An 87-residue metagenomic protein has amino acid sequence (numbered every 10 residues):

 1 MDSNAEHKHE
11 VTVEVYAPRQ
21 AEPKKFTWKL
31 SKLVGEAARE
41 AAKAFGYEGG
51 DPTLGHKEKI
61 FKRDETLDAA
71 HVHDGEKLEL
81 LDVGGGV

Functional and structural regions predicted by a protein language model:
M1-V87: Ubiquitin system architectures
